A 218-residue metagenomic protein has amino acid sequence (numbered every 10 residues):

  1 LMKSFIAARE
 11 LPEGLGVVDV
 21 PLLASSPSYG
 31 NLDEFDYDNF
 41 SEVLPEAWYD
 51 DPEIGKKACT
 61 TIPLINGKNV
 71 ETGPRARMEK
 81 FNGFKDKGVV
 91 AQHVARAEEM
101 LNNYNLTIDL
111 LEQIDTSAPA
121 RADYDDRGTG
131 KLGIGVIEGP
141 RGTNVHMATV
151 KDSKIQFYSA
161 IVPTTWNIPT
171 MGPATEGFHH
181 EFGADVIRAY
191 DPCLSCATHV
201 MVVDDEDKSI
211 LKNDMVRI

Functional and structural regions predicted by a protein language model:
L1-R141, K151, T164-I218: Active-site bordering "gate/hinge" segments that shape substrate access to catalytic or cofactor-binding pockets
N144-V162: Short beta-strand elements
